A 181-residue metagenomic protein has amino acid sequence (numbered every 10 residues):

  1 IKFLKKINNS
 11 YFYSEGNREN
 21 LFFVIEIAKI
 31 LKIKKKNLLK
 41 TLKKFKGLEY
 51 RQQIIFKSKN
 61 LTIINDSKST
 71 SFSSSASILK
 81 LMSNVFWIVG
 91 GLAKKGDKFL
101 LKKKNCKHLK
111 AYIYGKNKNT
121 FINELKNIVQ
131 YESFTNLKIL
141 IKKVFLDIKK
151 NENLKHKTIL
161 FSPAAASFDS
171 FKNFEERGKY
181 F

Functional and structural regions predicted by a protein language model:
I1-I7, I54: Acidic-glycine-rich active-site phosphate/pyrophosphate-binding loop
S10-H108: Nucleotide phosphate-binding/pyrophosphate-handling subdomain across enzymes that bind or process nucleotide phosphates
L31, Q130-S133, S170: A structural signal for short, well-ordered beta-strand elements
S74, T120-F121, S170: Phosphate- and divalent-cation-binding pockets in alpha/beta enzyme and binding domains that engage nucleotide-derived
D97-K157: C-terminal helical cap/extension that packs against the catalytic core of soluble nucleotide-cofactor enzymes
I159-A164: Short beta-strands and strand-loop turn motifs
F168-E175: Glycine/threonine-rich flexible loop motifs
E176-F181: Short, basic/aromatic-enriched C-terminal tail that caps enzymatic domains
